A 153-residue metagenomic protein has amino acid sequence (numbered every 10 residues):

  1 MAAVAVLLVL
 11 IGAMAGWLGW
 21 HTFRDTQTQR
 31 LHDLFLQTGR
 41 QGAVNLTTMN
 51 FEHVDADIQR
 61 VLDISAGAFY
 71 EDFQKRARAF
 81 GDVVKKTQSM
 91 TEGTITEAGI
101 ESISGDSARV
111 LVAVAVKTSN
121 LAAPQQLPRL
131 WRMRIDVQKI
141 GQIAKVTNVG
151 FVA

Functional and structural regions predicted by a protein language model:
M1-R24: Amphipathic, hydrophobic N-terminal targeting peptides for secretion and organelle import
V9, S102, V137-G141: Short, low-complexity Ser/Thr-rich regulatory SLiMs
D25-Q29: Aliphatic-rich helix starts adjacent to a transmembrane/signal segment
R30-K86, M90: Core segments of small alpha/beta cavity-forming domains
V44-N45, T118-A123: A short, acidic/glycine-rich surface segment
A77, V112-V116, G150-F151: A mature extracytoplasmic/lumenal domain signature
Q88-S119: Surface-exposed, charged secondary-structure patches
R109, Q125, L130-A153: Short beta-strand edge/turn micro-motifs at domain boundaries
